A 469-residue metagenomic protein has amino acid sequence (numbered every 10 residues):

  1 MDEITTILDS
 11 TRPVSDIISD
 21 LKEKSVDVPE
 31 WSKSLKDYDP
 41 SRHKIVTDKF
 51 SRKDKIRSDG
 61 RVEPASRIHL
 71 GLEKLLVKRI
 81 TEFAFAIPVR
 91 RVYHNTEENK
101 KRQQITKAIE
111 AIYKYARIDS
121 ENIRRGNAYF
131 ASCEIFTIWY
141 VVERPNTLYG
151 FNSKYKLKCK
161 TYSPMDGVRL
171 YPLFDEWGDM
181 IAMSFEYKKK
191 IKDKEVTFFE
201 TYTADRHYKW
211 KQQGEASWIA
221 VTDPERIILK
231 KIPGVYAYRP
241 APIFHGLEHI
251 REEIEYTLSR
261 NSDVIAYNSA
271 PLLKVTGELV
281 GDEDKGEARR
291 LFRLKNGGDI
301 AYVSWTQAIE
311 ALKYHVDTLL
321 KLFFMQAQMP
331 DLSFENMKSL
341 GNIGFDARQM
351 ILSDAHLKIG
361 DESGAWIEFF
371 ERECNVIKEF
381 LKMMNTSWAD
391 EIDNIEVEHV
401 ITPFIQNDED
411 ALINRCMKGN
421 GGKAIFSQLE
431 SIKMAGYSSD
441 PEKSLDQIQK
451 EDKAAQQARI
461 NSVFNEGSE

Functional and structural regions predicted by a protein language model:
M1-Y155, F464, S468-E469: Extended, helix-rich architectural segments
V28, R42, I87, Y115-I123 (+12 more regions): Short secondary-structure junctions and interdomain/linker hinges
K78-A86, A128-I135, H245-D263, K433: Short, hydrophobic/amphipathic alpha-helical patches that form generic packing surfaces within helical domains
K101-A108, K114-N122, Y129, G246 (+5 more regions): Short amphipathic alpha-helical segments
Q103-I109, G298-Y302, L352: A short, surface-exposed helix-loop junction/capping segment
I123-G126, F130-A131, F136-A237: Extended, regular secondary-structure scaffolds
S217-M350: Extended, charged amphipathic alpha-helical segments
L279-D284, R289-G298, A311, T318 (+1 more regions): C-terminal helix-loop subdomains that flank or include functional centers
